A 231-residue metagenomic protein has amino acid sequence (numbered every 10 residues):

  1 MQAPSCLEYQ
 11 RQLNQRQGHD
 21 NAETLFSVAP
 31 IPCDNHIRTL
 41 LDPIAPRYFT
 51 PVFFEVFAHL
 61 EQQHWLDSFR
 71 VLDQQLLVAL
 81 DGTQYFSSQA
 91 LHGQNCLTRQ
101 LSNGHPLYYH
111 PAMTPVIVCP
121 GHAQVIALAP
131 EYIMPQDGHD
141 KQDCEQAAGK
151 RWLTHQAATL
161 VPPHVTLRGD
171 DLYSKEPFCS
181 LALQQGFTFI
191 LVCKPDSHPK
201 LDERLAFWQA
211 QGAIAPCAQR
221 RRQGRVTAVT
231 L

Functional and structural regions predicted by a protein language model:
M1-P32: Gly/serine-rich nucleotide phosphate-binding loop at the start of the catalytic core of nucleotide/ADP-ribose-handling
C6-Q17, E55-F57, A127-P135: Short alpha-helical "patches" and their helix-cap loops
Y9, C33, I37, Q74-Y85 (+4 more regions): Short, conserved catalytic/metal-binding motifs centered on acidic residues
N14, L183-Q184, A206-W208: Short, solvent-exposed amphipathic alpha-helical segments in soluble enzyme and RNA/protein-processing domains
R38-H122, E131: Active-site-proximal, Lys/Arg-enriched surface segment that forms a nucleic-acid-binding/basic interface patch
Q100-P163: Electropositive, glycine- and tryptophan-enriched low-complexity nucleic-acid-binding patches
D140-K200: Domain-level cores of phosphate- or acyl-group-handling catalytic modules
T188-I190, K194-L231: An anionic, glycine-rich sequence signature occurring as long contiguous blocks
